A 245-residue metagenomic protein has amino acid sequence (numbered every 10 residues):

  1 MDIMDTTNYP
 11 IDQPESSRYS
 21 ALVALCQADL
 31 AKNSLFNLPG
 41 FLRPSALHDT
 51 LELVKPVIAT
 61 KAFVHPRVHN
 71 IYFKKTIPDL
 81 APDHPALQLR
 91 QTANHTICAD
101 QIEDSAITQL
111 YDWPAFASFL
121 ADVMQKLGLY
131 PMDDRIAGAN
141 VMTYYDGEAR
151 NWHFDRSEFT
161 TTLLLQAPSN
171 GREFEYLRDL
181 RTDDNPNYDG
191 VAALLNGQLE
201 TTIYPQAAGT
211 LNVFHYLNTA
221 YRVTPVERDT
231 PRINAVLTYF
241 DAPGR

Functional and structural regions predicted by a protein language model:
M1-P82, L110, P114: N-terminal auxiliary "cap/dimerization" subdomain that precedes the catalytic jelly-roll/cupin core of mononuclear
G40-F41, L165-S169, A242-P243: Short loop segments at secondary-structure junctions
L42, L53, D79-R135: Signature of the catalytic double-stranded beta-helix
E103-T108, A117-V213: Catalytic core of non-heme Fe(II) oxygenases with the double-stranded beta-helix
R150-N151, A220-E227: Short beta-strand His + acidic residue motifs that chelate non-heme Fe in jelly-roll/DSBH and cupin folds
T160-L163, V213, D229-G244: A short hydrophobic beta-strand segment most commonly corresponding to one strand of the jelly-roll/cupin
N187, T224-V226, R245: Short conserved micro-motifs at the rims of enzyme active sites and ligand-binding pockets
Y216-L217: Conserved "cap/hinge" positions at secondary-structure junctions
